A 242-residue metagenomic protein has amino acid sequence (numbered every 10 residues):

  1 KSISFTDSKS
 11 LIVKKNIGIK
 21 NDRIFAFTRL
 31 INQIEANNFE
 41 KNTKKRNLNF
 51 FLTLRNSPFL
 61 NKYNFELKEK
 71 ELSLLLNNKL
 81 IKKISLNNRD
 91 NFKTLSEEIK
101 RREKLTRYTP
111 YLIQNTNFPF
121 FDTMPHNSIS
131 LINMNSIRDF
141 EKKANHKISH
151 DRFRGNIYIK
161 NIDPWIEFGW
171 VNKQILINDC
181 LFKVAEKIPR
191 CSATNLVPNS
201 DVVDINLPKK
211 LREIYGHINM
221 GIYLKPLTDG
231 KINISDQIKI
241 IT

Functional and structural regions predicted by a protein language model:
K1-T242: Metal-cofactor-dependent catalytic cores
